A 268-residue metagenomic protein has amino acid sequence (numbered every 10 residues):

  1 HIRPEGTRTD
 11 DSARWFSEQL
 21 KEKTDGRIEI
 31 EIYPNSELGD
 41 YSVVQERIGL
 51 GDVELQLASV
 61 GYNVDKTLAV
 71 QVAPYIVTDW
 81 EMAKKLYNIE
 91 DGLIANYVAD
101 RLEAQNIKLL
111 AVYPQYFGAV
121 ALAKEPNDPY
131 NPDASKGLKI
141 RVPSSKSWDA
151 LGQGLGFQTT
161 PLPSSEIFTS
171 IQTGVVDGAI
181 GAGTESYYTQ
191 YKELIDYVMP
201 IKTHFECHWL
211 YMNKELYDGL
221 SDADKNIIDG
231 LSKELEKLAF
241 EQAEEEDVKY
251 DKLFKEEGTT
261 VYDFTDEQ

Functional and structural regions predicted by a protein language model:
H1-K84, D100-E103, K108-Q268: N-terminal secretory/targeting leader peptides
K85-R101: Signature of the catalytic double-stranded beta-helix
